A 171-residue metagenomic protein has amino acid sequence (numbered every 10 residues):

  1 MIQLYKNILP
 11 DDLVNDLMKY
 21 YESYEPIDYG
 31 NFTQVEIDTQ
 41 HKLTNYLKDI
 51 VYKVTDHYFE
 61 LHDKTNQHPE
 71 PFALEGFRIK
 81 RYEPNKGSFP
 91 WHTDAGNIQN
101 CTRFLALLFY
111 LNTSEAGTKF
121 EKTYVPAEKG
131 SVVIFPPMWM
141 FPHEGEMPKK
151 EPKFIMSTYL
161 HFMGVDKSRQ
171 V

Functional and structural regions predicted by a protein language model:
M1-V132, M140-V171: Fe(II)/2-oxoglutarate oxygenase catalytic core
